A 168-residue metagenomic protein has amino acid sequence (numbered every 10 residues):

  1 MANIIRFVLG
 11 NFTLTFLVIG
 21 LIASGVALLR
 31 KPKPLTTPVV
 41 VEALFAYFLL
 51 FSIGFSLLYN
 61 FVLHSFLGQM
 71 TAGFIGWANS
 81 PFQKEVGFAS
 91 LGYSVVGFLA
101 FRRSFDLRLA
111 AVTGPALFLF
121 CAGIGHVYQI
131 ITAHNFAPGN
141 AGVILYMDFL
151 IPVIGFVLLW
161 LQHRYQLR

Functional and structural regions predicted by a protein language model:
M1-A23: Hydrophobic transmembrane alpha-helical segments in integral membrane proteins
R6-F7, A72-Q83, N135-M147: Non-cytosolic membrane-interface motifs at loop->transmembrane helix junctions
A23-L28, L99-A100, I151-R168: Membrane-water interface at the C-terminal end of transmembrane alpha helices
K31-F48, R102-R108, R168: Membrane-interface helix-boundary motifs at transmembrane edges
F48-I53, I75-S90: A loop-to-helix transmembrane entry motif
L58-A78: Membrane-helix boundary elements
A89-Y93, V112-Y128, L150-I151: Hydrophobic alpha-helical membrane segments
A100-L109, I124-A141: Membrane-helix boundary connector in multi-pass membrane proteins
